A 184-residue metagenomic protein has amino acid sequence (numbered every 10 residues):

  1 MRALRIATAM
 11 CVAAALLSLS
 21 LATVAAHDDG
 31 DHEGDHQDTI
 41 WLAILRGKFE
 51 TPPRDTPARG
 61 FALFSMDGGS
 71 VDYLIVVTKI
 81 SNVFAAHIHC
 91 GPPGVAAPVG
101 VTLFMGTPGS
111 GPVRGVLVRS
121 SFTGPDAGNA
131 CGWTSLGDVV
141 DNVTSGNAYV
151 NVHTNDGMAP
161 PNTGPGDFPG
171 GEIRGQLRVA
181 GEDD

Functional and structural regions predicted by a protein language model:
M1-C11: Bacterial N-terminal signal peptides that target proteins for export
R5, L16-L19, T23-A86, C90-D184: Metal-centered catalytic cores of metalloenzymes
